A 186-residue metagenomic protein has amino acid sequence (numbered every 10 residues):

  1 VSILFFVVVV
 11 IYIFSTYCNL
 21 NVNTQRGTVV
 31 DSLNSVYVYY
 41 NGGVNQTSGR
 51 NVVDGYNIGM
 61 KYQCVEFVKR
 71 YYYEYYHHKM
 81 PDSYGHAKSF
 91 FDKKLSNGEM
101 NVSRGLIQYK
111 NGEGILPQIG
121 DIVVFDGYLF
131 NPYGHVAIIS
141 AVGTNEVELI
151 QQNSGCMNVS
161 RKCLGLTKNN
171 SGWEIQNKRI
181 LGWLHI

Functional and structural regions predicted by a protein language model:
V1-V9: N-terminal Sec-pathway targeting helices
I11-K93: N-terminal capping segments
S15-L20, L129-I186: Aromatic- and glycine-rich peptidoglycan recognition patches
V30, N45-Q46, V52, Q108 (+4 more regions): Polar low-complexity intrinsically disordered regions enriched in Ser/Thr and small residues
I58, Y62, R70-Y73, V124 (+2 more regions): Marks the mature luminal ectodomains of secretory-pathway proteins
Q63-R70, Q118, I138, R179: Extracytoplasmic/secreted proteins, especially bacterial periplasmic and envelope-associated proteins
K79-S83, S89, K94-N97, M157-T167: Acidic Ser/Thr/Pro-rich low-complexity disordered segments that often serve as glycosylated linkers/stalks around
K88-S154: ...with weaker cross-activation on analogous glycine-rich loops/strands in unrelated enzymes
